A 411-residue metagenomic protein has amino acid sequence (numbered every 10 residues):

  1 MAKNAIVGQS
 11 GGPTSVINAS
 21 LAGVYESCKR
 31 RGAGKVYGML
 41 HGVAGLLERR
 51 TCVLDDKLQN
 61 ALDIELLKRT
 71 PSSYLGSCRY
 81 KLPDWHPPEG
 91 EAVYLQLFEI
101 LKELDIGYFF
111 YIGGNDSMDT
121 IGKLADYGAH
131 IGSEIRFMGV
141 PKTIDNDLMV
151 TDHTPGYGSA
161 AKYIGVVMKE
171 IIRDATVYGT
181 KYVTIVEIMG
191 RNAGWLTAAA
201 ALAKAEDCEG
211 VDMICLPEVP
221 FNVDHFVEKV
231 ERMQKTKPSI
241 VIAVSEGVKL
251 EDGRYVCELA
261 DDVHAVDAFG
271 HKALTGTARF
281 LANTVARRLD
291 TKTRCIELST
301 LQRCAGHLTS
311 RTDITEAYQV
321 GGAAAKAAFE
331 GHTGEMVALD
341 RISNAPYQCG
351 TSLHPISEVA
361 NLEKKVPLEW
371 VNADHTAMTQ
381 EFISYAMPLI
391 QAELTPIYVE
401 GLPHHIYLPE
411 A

Functional and structural regions predicted by a protein language model:
Q9-I17, F221, T312-D313: Short, glycine-rich nucleotide/cofactor-binding loops
S10-G12, M39-G45, R79-Y80, G114-N115 (+5 more regions): Short, ordered loop/turn segments at secondary-structure junctions
T14-V24, L46-L47, E91-L95, N115-K123 (+5 more regions): Short glycine/serine/threonine-rich phosphate/pyrophosphate-binding segments that cradle anionic phosphate groups
Y25-N60, G122, D126-I172: Glycine/threonine-rich beta-strand-loop-alpha-helix active-site module that forms ligand/phosphate-binding
C28-L104: Glycine-rich nucleotide/cofactor/substrate-binding loop typically near the N-terminus or early in the first domain
I100, Y108-G113, D119-E134, M138 (+1 more regions): Accessory alpha-helical/coil subdomains and C-terminal extensions that flank or cap enzyme catalytic cores
C257-A411: C-terminal non-catalytic interaction/assembly regions of soluble proteins
